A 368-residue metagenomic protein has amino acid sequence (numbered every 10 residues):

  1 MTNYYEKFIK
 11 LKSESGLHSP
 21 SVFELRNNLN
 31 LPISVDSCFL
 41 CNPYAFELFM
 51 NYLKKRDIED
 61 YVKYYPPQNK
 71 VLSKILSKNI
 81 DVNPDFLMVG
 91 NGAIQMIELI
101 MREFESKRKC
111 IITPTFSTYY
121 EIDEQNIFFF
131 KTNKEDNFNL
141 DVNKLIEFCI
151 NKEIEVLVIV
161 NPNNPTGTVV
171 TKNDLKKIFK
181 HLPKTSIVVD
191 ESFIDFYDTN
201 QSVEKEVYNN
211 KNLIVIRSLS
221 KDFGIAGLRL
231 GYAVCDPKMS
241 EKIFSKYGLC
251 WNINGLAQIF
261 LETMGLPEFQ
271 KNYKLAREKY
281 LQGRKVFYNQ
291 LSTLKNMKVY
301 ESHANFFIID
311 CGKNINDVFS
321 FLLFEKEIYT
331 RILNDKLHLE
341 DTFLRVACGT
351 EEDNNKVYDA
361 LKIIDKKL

Functional and structural regions predicted by a protein language model:
M1-Y64, K78, K152-E153: N-terminal "arm"/small-domain region of PLP-dependent enzymes with the aminotransferase-like
F46, Q68, N212-T293, M297-Y300: PLP-dependent aminotransferase class I/II
S77-L99: Short loop-beta-helix segment that forms the pyridoxal 5′-phosphate
Q95, R102-I159: PLP-dependent aminotransferase-like
N137-Y197, I308: Active-site phosphate-binding strand-loop segment of PLP-dependent enzymes
Y280-L281, L294-K326: Conserved PLP-binding catalytic core of the aspartate aminotransferase-like
I308-K313, E327-D365: Conserved PLP-binding active-site segment of the aspartate aminotransferase-like
